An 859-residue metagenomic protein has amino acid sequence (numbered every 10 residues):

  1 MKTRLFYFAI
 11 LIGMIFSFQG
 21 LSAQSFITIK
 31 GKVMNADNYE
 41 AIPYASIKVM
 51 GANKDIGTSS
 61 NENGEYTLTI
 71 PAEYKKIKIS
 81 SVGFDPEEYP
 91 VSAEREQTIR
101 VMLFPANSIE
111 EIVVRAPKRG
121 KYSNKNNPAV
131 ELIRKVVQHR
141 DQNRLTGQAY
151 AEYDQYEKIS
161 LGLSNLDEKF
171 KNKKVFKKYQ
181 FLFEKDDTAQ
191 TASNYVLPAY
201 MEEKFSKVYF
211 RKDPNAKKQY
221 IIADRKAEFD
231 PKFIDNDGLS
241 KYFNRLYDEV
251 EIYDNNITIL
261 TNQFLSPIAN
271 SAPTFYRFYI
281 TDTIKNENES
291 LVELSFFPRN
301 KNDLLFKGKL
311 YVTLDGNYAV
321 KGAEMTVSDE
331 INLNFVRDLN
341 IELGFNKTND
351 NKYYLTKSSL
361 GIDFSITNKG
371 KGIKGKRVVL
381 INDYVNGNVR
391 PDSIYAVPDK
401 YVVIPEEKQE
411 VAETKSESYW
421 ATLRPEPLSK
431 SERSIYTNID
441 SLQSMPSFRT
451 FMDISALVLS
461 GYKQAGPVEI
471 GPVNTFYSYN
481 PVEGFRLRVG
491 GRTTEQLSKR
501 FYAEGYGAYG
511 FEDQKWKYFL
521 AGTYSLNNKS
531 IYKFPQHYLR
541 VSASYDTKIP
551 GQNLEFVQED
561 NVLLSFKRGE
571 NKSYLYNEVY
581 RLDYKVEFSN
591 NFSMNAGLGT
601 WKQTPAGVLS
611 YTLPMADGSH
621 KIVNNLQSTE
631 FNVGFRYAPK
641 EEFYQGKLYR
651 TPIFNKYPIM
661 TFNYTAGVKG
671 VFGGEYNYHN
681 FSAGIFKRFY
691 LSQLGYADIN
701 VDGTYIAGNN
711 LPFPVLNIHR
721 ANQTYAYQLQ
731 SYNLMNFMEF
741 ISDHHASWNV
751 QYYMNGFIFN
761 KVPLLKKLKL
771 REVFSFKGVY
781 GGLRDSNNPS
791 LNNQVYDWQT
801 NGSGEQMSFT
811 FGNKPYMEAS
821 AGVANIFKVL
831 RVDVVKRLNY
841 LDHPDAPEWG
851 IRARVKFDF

Functional and structural regions predicted by a protein language model:
Q24-S25, I29-I42: Structural motif
M34, S46-M50, S81-V82, T98-L145: Short, acidic, small-residue-rich periplasmic hinge/interaction motif at the N-terminus of Gram-negative outer-membrane
Y39-P43, T67-Y74: Short Pro-Gly-centered beta-turn/loop motif in secreted/extracellular proteins
V49-N53, K76-Y89: A short, solvent-exposed loop/turn motif at the edges and junctions of modular extracellular/periplasmic domains
A52-E65: Short, acidic Ser/Thr/Gly-rich low-complexity loop/linker segments typical of extracellular and cell-surface proteins
Y66-L68, Q97-I99: Short strand-edge motifs at loop-to-beta-strand transitions and within beta-strands of extracellular beta-rich domains
K118-L291, F297-L305, T367-S478, N571 (+4 more regions): Structured extracytoplasmic
N262-F264, P398-F859: Exposed, low-structure sequence patches enriched in small/polar residues
